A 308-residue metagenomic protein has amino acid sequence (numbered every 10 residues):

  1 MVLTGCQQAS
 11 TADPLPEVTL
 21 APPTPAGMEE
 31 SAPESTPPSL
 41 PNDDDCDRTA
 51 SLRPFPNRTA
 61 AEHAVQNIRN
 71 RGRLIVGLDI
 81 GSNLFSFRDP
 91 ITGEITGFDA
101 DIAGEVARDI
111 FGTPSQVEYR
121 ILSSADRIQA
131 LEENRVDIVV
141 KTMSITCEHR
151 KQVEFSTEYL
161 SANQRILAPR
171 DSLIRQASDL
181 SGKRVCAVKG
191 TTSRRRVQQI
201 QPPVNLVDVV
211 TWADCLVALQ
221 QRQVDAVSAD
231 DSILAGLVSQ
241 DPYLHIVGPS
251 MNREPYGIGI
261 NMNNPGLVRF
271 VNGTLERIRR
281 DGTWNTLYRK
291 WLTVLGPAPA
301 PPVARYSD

Functional and structural regions predicted by a protein language model:
V2-G5: C-terminal motif of bacterial Sec signal peptides marking the signal peptidase cleavage site
E17-V139: Extracytoplasmic small-molecule ligand-binding "clamshell" domains of the periplasmic binding protein/Venus flytrap
G27-T59, T191, I258-G296: Extended ligand-binding regions for polar small-molecule ligands
I75-L78, A177-S193: Short loop->beta-strand "edge-of-pocket" segments that line small-molecule binding or catalytic clefts across diverse
L78-S82, I121-A125, N134-T146, R170 (+3 more regions): Beta->alpha turn/N-cap motifs
G104, R108, S115-D179: Acidic, polar ligand-binding/catalytic clefts
T142-K151, A213, Q220-R253: A ligand-binding cleft/hinge motif common to bilobed small-molecule-binding domains
L160-A168, A235-T274, V294-D308: Periplasmic-binding protein-like
